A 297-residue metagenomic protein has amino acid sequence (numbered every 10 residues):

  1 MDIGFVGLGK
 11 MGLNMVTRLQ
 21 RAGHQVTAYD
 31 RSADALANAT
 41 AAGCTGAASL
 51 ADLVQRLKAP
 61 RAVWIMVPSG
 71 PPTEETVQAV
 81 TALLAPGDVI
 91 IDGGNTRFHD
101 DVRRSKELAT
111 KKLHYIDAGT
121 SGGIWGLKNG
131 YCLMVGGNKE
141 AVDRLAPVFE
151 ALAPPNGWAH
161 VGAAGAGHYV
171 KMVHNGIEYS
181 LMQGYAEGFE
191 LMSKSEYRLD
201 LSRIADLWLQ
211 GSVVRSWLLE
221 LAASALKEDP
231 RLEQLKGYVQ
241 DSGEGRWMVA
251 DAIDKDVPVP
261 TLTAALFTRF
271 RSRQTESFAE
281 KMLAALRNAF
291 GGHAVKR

Functional and structural regions predicted by a protein language model:
M1-A62, G87, I124-G126, N288: NAD(P)+-binding Rossmann beta1-loop-alpha1 motif at the extreme N-terminus of oxidoreductases
Q20, T40, V102, A109 (+1 more regions): Anion (oxyanion) recognition and catalysis
V26, G46, H114-I116, V259: Hydrophobic beta-strand scaffold residues
A42-A47, L108-T110, C132-G136, F278-E280: Short, hinge-like loop/turn segments at secondary-structure boundaries
L50-Y115: Rossmann-fold NAD(P) dinucleotide-binding segment
T76, R97-A186, M192: Rossmann-fold dinucleotide-binding core
R144, G165-H293, R297: Helical "substrate-binding/catalytic lid" subdomain of Rossmann-like NAD(P)-dependent dehydrogenases/reductases
